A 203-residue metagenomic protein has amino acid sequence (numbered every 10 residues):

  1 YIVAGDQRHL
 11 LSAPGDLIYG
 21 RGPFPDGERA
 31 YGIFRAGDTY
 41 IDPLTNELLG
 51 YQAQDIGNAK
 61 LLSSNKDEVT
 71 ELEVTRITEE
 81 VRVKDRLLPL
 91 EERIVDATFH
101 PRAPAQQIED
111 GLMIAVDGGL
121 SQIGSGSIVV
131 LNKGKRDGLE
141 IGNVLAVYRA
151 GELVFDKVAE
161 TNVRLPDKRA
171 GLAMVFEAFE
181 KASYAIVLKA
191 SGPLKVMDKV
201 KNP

Functional and structural regions predicted by a protein language model:
Y1-P203: Surface-exposed, polar/charged interaction patches used for macromolecular assembly or partner binding
